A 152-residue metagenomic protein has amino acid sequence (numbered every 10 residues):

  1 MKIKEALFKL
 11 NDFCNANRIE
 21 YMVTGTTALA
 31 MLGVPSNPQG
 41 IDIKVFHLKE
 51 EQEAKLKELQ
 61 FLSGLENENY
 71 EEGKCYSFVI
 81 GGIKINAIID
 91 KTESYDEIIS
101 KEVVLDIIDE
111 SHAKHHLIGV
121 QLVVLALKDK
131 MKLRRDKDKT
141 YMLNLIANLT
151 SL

Functional and structural regions predicted by a protein language model:
M1-M22, L143-L152: Helical scaffold of the NTase/Pol beta-like nucleotidyltransferase catalytic core
L10-I41, F46-A54: Active-site nucleotide-donor binding segment shared across nucleotidyl transfer reactions
N11, G73-S77, E110-K114: Short, acidic/polar N-cap/turn motifs at the starts of alpha helices
A28-L29, T92-S94, K128-K130: Short, solvent-exposed loop/turn segments at secondary-structure junctions
F46, K57, E66-N69: A contiguous pocket-lining binding segment that forms or flanks enzyme active sites
E53-F61: Short amphipathic alpha-helices in soluble, non-transmembrane regions that often serve as interface/regulatory elements
L62-D96: Conserved catalytic core of two-metal-ion nucleotidyltransferases
E97-L152: Catalytic cores of NTP-dependent nucleotidyl/adenyl transfer enzymes across multiple folds
